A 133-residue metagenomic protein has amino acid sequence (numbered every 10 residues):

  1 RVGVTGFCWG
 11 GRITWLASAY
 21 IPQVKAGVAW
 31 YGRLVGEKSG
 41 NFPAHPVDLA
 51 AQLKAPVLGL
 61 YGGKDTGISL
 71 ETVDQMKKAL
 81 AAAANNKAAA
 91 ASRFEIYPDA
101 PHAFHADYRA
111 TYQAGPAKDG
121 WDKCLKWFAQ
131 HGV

Functional and structural regions predicted by a protein language model:
R1-F7: Alpha/beta-hydrolase fold nucleophile elbow
G11-P22, G27: Short glycine-enriched nucleophile-adjacent loop and the immediately C-terminal alpha-helix near the catalytic center
R12, E37-A50: Alpha-helical scaffolding within the catalytic cores of extracellular/periplasmic polymer-degrading hydrolases
V28-E37: Active-site nucleophile loop of the alpha/beta-hydrolase fold
P46, S69-L80: Short alpha-helix in the alpha/beta-hydrolase fold that links the catalytic acid
L53, G59-Y61: Short beta-strand/loop motif that positions the catalytic acidic residue of the alpha/beta-hydrolase fold
K64-I68: Acidic catalytic loop of the alpha/beta-hydrolase fold
A83-V133: C-terminal catalytic histidine-bearing segment of alpha/beta-hydrolase fold enzymes
